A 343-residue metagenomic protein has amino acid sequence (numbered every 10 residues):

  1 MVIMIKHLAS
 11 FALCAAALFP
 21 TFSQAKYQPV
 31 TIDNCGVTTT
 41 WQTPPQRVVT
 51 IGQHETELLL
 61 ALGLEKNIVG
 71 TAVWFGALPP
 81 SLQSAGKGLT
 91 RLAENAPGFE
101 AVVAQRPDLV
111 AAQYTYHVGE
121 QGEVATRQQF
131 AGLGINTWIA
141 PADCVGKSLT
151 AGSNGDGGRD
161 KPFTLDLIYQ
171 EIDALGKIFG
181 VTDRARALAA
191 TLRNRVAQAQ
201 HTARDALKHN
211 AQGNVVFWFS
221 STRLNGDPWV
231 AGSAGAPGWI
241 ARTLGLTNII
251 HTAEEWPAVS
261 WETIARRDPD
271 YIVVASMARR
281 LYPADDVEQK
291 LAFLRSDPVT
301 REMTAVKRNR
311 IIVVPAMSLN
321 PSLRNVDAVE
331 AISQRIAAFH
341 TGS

Functional and structural regions predicted by a protein language model:
V2-I3, A9, L18-E57, D160-K161 (+2 more regions): Bacterial Sec-exported substrate-binding components of ABC uptake systems
I32-G36, T90-E100, A253-S260: Short helix-initiation/N-cap motifs at beta->coil->alpha
R47-E120, L246: A short, structured surface patch at a secondary-structure boundary
H54-L58, W74-A77, L109-V110, T115-E120 (+6 more regions): Solvent-exposed loop/turn segments at secondary-structure junctions within structured extracellular/periplasmic domains
G76-L78, D227-W256: Alpha-helical, coiled-coil/dimerization segments enriched in small aliphatic residues
F99-R106, V124, V259-D268: Short helices/loops that flank or line small-molecule/ion binding pockets
H117-A125, W138-G176, L207-A236: Extracytoplasmic ligand-binding site segments that recognize negatively charged/polar headgroups
P162-E171, V274-S343: Structured C-terminal subdomain patch of bacterial secreted/periplasmic proteins
